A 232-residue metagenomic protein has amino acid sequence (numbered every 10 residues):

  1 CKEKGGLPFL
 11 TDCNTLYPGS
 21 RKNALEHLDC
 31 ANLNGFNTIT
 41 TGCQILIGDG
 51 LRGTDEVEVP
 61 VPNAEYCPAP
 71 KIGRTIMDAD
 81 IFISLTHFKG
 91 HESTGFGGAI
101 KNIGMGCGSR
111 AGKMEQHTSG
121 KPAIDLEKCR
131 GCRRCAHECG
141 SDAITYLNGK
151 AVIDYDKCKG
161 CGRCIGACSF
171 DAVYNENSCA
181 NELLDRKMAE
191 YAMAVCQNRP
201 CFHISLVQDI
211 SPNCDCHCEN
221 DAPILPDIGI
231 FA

Functional and structural regions predicted by a protein language model:
K2-A232: Extended, low-polarity segments enriched in aliphatic/aromatic residues
